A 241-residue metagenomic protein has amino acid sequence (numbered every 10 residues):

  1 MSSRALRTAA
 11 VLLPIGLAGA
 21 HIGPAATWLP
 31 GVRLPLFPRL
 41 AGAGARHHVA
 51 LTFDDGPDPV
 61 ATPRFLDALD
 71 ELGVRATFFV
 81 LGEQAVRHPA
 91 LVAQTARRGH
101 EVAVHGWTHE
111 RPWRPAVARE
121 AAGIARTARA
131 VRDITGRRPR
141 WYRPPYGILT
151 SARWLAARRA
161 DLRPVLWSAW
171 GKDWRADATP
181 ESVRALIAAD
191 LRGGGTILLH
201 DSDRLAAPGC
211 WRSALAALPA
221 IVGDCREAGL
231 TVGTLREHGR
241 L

Functional and structural regions predicted by a protein language model:
M1-G42: N-terminal membrane-anchoring alpha-helices
A26-W113, R119, G123, A130 (+1 more regions): Active-site beta->alpha N-cap acidic-glycine motif
D54, L69, F78, V102 (+4 more regions): Divalent metal-coordination and catalytic microenvironments
G56, L81-E83, W107, P144-G147 (+3 more regions): Active-site beta-loop-alpha junctions enriched in small/polar residues
E110-P115, D173-R175, L205-P208: A short acidic, helix-capping loop that chelates divalent metal ions and anchors anionic groups
V117-A125, T179-A185, W211-L218: Charged helix-capping and loop-helix junction motifs
I148, W154-L191, L230-L241: His/Asp/Glu-enriched short active-site or ligand-binding loop at hydrolase and phosphoryl-transfer sites
I187-H238: Catalytic grooves of carbohydrate-active enzymes
